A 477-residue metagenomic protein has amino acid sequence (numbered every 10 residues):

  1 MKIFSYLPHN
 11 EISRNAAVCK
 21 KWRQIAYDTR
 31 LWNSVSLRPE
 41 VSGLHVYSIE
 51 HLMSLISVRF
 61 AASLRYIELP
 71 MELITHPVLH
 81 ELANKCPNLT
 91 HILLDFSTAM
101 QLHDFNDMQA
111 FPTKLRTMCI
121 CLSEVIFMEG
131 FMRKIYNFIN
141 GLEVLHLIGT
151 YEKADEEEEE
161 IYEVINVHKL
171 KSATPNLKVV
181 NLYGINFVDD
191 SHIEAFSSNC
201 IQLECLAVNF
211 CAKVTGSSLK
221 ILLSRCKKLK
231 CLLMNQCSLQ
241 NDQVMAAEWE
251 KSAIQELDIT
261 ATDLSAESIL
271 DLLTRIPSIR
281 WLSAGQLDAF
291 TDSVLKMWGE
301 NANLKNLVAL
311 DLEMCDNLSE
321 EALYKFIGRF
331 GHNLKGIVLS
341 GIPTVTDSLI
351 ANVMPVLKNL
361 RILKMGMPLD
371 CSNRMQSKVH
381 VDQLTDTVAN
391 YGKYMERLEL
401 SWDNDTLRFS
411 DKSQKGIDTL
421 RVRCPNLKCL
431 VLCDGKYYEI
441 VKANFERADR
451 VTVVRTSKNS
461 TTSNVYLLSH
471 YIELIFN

Functional and structural regions predicted by a protein language model:
M1-N477: The conserved beta-strand core of Leucine-Rich Repeat
